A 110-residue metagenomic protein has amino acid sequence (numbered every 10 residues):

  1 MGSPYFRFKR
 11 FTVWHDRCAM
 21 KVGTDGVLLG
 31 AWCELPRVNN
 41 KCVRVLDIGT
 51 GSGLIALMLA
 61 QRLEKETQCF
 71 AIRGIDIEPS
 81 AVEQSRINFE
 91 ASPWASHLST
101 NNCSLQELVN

Functional and structural regions predicted by a protein language model:
M1-R37: Class I SAM-dependent transferase core
A31-N110: Conserved SAM/SAH cofactor-binding pocket of Class I
